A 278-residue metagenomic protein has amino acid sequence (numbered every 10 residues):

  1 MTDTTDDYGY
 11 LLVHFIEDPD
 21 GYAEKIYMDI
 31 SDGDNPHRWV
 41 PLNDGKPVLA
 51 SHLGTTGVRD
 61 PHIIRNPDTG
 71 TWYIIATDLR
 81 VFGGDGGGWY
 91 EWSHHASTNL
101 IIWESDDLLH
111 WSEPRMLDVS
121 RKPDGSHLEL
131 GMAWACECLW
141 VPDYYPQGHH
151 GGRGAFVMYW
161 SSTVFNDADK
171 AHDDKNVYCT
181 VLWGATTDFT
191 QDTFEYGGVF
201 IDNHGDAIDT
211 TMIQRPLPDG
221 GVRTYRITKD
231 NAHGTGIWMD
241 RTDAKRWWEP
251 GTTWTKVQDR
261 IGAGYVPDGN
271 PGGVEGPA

Functional and structural regions predicted by a protein language model:
M1-A133, L139-D268: Beta-rich carbohydrate-recognition and catalytic domains
G264-A278: Intrinsically disordered, low-complexity segments enriched in Gly and acidic/Ser/Thr residues that form flexible
